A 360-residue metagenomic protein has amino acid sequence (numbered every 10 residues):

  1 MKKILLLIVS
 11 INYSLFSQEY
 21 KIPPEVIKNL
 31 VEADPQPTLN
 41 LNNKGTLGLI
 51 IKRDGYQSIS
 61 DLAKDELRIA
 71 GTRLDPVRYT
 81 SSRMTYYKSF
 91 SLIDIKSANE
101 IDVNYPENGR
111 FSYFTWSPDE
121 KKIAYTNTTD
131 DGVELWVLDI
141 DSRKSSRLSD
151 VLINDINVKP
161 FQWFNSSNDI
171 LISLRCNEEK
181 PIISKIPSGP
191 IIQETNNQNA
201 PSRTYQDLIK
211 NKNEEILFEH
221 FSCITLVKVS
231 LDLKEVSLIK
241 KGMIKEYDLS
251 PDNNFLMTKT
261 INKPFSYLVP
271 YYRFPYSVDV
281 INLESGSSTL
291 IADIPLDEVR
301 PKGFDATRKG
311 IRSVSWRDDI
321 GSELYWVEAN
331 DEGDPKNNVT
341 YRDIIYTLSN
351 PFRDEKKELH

Functional and structural regions predicted by a protein language model:
M1-K2, S146: Short, intrinsically disordered low-complexity segments
K2-K3, P351: Short glycine/proline-enriched turn or capping motifs at secondary-structure junctions
K3-Y13: Sec-dependent N-terminal signal peptides
S17-H360: Beta-propeller folds
